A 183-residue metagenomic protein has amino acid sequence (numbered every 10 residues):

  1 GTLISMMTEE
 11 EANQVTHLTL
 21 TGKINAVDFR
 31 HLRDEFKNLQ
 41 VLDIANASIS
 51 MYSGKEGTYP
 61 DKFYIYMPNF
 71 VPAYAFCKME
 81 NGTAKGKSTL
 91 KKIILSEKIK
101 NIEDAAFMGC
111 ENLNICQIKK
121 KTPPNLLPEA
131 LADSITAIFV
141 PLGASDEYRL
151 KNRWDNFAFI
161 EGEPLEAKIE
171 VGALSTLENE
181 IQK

Functional and structural regions predicted by a protein language model:
L3, M7, L18, F29-L32 (+6 more regions): Extracellular/surface recognition and adhesion modules
M7-V15, E35-F36, L131-D133: Flexible, charged surface loops at secondary-structure boundaries
Q14, N25-R30: Accessory end-domains appended to solenoid repeat scaffolds used in host defense
T16-I24, L39-F70, G82-N101, C110-N125 (+3 more regions): Structural signature of tandem-repeat unit edges
H31-D34, P128-L131, D146-F157: Short, aromatic/basic amphipathic alpha-helical patches
